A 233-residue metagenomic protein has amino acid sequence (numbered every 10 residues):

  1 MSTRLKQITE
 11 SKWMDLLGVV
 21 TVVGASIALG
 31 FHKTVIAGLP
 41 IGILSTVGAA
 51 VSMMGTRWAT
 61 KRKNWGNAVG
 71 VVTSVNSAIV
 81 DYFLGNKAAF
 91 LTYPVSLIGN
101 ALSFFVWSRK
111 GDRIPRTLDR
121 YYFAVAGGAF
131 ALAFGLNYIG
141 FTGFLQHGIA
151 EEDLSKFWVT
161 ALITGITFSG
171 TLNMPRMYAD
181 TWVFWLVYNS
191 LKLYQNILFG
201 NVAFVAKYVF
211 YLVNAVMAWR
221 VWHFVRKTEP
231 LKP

Functional and structural regions predicted by a protein language model:
S2-K61, I98-N100, V106-P233: Polytopic alpha-helical membrane-helix bundles and their juxtamembrane interface segments in multi-pass membrane
A50-A78: Long, highly hydrophobic alpha-helical transmembrane signal-anchor segments
G66-N67, A88-F90, T181, A203-F204: Alpha-helical transmembrane segments and their helix-entry boundary regions
A68, F83, L198: Short glycine/serine/threonine-biased micro-segments
V72-G111: Hydrophobic, ordered structural segments
